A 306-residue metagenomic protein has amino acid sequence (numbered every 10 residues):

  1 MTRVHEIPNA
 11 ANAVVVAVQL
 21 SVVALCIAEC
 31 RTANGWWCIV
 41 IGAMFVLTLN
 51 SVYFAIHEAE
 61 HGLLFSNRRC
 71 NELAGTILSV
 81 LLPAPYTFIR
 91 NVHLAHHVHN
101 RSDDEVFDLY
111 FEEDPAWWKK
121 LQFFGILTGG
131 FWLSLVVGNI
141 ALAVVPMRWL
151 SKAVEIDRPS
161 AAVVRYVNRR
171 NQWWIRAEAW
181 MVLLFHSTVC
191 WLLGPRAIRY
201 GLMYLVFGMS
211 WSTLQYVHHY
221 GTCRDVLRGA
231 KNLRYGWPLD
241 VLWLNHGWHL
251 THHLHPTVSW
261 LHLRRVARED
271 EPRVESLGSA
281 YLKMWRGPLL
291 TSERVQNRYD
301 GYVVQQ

Functional and structural regions predicted by a protein language model:
M1-V46, V80-A197, W260-Q306: Non-catalytic, topology-defining segments of multipass membrane proteins
T2-E6, E58-G62, S66: Transmembrane alpha-helical segments that serve as helix-helix packing and pore/cofactor-lining elements in multipass
M44-T48, L239, H255: Residue-level hotspots within pore-lining transmembrane alpha-helices of multi-pass secondary transporters
V46-A59, P85-I89, V136-G138, A143 (+3 more regions): Transmembrane alpha-helical segments that form the membrane-embedded catalytic/substrate-channel core of multi-pass
V52-H61, I89-S102, L214-T222, L242-L263: Histidine-centered catalytic micro-motifs
L64-A84, E105-Q122, V226-L239: Juxtamembrane helix-capping/reentrant segments at transmembrane boundaries
P159-Y166, R228-W248: Active-site-proximal inter-transmembrane loops
